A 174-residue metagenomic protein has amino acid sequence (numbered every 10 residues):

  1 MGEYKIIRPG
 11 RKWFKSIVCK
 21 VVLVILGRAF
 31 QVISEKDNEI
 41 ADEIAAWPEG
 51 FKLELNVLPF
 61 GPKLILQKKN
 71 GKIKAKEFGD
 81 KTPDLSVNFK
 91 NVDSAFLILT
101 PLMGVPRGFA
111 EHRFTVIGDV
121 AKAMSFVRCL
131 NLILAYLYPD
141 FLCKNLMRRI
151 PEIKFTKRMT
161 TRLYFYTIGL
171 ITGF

Functional and structural regions predicted by a protein language model:
M1-F174: Feature captures hydrophobic
